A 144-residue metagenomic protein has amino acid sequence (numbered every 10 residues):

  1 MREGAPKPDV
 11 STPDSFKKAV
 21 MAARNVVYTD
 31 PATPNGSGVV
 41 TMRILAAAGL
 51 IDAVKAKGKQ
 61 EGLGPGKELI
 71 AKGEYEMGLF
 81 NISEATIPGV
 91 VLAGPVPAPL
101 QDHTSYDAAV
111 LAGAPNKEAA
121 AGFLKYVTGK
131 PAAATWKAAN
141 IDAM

Functional and structural regions predicted by a protein language model:
M1-M144: Exported/periplasmic ABC-transporter solute-binding proteins
